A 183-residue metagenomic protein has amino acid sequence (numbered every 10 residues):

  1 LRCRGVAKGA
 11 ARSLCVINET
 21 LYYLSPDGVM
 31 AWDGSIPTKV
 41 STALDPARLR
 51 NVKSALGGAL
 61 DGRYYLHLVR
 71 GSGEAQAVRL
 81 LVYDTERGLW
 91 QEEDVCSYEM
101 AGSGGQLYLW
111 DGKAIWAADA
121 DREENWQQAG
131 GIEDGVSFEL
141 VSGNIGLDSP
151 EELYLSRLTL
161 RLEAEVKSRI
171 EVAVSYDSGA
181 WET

Functional and structural regions predicted by a protein language model:
G5-T20, P26-T183: Beta-sheet repeat architectures centered on beta-propellers
